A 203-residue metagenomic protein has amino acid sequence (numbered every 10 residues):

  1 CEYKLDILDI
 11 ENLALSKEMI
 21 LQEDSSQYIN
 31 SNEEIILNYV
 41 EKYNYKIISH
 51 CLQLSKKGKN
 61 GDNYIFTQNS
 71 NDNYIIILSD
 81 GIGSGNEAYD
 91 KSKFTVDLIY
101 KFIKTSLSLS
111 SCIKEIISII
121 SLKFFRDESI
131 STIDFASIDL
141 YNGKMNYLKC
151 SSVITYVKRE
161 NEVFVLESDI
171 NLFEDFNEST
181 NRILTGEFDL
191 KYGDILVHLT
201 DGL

Functional and structural regions predicted by a protein language model:
C1-K59: Regulatory cytosolic signal-relay segments
L5-S31, Y89-E160: Catalytic core of PPM/PP2C metal-dependent serine/threonine phosphatase domains
Y39-N63, I117-K123, S151-F188: PP2C/PPM family metal-dependent serine/threonine protein phosphatase catalytic domain, recognizing the conserved
K59-N60, G85-A88, V157-K158, L199: Short helix/loop capping segments that flank catalytic or ligand/cofactor-binding pockets
N60-I65, I130-D134: Short glycine-rich loop/turn motifs
I65-N71, F135-L140, E187-D189: A short acidic-Thr-Gly-centered motif at the start of a beta-strand
Q68-S79, D90, T95: Secondary-structure-rich domain cores
D72-S84, K149-C150, G186-L203: Conserved beta-strand-loop-short alpha-helix elements that form and flank the Mn2+/Mg2+-coordinating active site
